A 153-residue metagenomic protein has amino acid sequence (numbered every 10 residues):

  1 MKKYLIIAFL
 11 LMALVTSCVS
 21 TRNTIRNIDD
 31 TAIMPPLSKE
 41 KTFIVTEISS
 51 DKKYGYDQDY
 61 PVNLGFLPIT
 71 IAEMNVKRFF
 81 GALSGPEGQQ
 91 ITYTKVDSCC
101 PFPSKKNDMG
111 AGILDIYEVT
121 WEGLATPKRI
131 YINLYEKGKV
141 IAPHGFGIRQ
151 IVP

Functional and structural regions predicted by a protein language model:
M1-Y4: Positively charged n-region of N-terminal signal peptides that target proteins for export
I6-L10: Sec-dependent N-terminal signal peptides
V15-S17: C-terminal motif of bacterial Sec signal peptides marking the signal peptidase cleavage site
V19-R22: Bacterial signal peptide processing site
N27-T46: Post-signal peptide N-terminal segment of mature Sec-exported envelope proteins
K41-P68: Post-signal-peptide N-terminal segment of Sec-exported extracytoplasmic proteins
P61-S98: Short, non-transmembrane alpha-helical segments in secretory-pathway proteins
K106-I151: Short, compact, well-ordered microdomains
